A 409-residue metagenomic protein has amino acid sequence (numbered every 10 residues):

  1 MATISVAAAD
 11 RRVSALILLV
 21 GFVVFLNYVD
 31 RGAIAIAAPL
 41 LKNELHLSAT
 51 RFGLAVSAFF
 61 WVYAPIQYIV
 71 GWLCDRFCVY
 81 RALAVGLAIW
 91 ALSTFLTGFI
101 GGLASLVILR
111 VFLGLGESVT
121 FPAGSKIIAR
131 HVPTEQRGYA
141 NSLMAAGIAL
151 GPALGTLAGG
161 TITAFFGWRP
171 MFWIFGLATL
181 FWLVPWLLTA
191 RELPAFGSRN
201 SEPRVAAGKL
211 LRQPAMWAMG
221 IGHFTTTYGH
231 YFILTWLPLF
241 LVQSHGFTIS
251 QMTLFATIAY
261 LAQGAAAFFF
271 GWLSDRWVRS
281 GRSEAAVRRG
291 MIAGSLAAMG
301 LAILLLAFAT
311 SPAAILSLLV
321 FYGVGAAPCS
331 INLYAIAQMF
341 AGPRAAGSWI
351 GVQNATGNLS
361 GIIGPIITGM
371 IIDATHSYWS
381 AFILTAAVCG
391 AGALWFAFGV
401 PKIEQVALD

Functional and structural regions predicted by a protein language model:
A2-D10, L193-G220: Juxtamembrane intracellular "pre-TM" segments in multi-pass secondary transporters
A15-A49, I233-P238: Extracytoplasmic
I34-A35, P214-F270, S330, Y334: Extracytoplasmic gate region of multi-pass secondary transporters
H46, C78, F99-S105, P133 (+3 more regions): Helix-breaking motifs and short loop linkers at transmembrane-helix boundaries and internal kinks in secondary membrane
P65-A104: Conserved MFS/SLC helix-loop-helix module at the cytosolic interface between two early adjacent transmembrane helices
A88-G101, G294-T310: C-terminal ends and interior cores of transmembrane alpha-helices in multi-pass membrane transporters/permeases
L109-A149: Cytoplasmic helix-loop-helix junction between adjacent transmembrane helices in 12-TM secondary transporters
M144-L188: Helix-loop-helix hairpin linking two adjacent transmembrane segments in secondary transporters
